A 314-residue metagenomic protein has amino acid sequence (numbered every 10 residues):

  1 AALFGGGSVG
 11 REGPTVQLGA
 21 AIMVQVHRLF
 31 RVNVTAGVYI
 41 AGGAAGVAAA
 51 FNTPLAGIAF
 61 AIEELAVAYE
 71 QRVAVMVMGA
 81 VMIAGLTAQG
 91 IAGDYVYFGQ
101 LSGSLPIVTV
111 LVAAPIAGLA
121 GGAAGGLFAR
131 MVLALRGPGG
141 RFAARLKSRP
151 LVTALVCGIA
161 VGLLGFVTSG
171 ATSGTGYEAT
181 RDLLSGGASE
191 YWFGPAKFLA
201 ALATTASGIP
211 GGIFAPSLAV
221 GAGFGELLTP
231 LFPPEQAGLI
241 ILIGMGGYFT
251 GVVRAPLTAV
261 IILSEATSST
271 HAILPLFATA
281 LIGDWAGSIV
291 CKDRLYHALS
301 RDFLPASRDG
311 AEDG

Functional and structural regions predicted by a protein language model:
A1-G314: Alpha-helical transmembrane segments and immediately membrane-proximal extracytoplasmic
